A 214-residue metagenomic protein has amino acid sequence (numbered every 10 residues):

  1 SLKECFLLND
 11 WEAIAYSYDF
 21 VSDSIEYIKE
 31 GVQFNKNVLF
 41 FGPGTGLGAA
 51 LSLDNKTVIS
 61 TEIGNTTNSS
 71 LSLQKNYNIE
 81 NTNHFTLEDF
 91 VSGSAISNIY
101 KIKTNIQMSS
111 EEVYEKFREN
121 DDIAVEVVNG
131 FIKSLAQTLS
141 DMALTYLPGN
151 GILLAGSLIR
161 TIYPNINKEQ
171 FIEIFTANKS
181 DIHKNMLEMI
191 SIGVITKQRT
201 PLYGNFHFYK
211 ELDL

Functional and structural regions predicted by a protein language model:
S1-N83, N205-F208, L212-D213: Phosphate-binding/catalytic loop of phosphoryl-transfer enzymes
L51, K75-L214: ATP-binding/phosphotransfer module of carbohydrate and carboxylate kinases, centering on a glycine-rich
